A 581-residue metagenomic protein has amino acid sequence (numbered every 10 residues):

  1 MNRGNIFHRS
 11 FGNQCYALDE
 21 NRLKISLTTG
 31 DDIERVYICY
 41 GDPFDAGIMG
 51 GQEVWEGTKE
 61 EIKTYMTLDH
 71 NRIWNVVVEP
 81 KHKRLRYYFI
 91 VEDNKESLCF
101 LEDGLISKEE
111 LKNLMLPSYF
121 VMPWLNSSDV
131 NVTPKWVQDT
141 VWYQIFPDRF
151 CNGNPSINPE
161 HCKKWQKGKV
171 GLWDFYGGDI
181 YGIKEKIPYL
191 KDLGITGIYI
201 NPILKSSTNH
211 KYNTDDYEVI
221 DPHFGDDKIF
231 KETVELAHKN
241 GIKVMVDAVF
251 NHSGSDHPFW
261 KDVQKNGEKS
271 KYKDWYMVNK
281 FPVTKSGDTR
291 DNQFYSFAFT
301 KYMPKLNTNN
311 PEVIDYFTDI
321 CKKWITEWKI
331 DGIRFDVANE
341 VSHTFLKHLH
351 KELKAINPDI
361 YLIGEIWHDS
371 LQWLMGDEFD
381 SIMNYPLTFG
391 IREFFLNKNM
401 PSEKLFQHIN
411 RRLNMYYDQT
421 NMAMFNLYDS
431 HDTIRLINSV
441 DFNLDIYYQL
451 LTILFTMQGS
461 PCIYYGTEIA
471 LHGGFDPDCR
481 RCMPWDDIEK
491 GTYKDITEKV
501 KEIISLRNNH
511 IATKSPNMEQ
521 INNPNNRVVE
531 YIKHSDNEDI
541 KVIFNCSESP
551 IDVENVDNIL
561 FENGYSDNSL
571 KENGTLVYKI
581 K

Functional and structural regions predicted by a protein language model:
M1-D32, N113-S128, T133: Non-catalytic, glycine-rich low-complexity segments
Q14, K24, S505, Q520-N555: Carbohydrate-binding surface patches
D31, L85, S566-K581: C-terminal beta-strand-rich structural cap/linker in extracellular carbohydrate-active enzymes
D31-K83, E92-K108: Aromatic-rich carbohydrate-binding modules that target alpha-glucans
T140, F146-T196, I203-K322, E327 (+2 more regions): Substrate-binding/active-site clefts of carbohydrate-active enzymes
V141-Y143, I198-I200, V244-V246, I333 (+4 more regions): Hydrophobic faces of well-ordered beta-strands that scaffold small-molecule active sites in alpha/beta enzyme cores
D148, M375-D377, M422-D429, I434-L444 (+1 more regions): Aromatic/acidic polysaccharide-binding cleft in carbohydrate-active enzymes
V234-I242, H252, H257-K261, G267-E268 (+3 more regions): Active-site-proximal helices and loops of the catalytic beta/alpha 8
